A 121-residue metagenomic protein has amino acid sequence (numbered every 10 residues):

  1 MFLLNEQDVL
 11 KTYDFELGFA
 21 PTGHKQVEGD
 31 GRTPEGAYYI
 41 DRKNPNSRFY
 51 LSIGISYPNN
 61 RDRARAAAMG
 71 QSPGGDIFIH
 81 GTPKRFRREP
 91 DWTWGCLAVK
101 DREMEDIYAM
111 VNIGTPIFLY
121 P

Functional and structural regions predicted by a protein language model:
M1: Gly/Thr-rich phosphate-binding beta-strand-loop-beta motif of the actin/hexokinase/Hsp70
L4-V9: Short acidic-glycine loop/turn motifs at beta-strand connectors
L10-Y39: Electropositive
A37-Y38, R42-P121: Exported/periplasmic cell-wall-interacting domains
